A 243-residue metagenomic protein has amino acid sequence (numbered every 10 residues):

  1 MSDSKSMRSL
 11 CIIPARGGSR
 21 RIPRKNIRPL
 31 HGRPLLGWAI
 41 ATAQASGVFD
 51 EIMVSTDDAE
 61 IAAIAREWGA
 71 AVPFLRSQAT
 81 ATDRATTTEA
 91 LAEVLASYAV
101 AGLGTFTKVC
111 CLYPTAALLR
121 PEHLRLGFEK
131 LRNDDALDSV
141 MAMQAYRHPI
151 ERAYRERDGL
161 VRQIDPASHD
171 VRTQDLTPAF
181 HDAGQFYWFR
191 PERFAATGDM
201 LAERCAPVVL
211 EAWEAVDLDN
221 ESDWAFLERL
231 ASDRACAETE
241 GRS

Functional and structural regions predicted by a protein language model:
K5-S55: N-terminal glycine-rich phosphate-binding loop and ensuing alpha1 helix
V48, W68-A70, R157: Short, structured coil segments at secondary-structure junctions
V48-M53, D138, W213-E214: Short active-site oxyanion
F49, G104-F106, D134-L137: Short, high-confidence coil segments that cap the C-terminus of an alpha-helix and link into the following beta-strand
E60-K108, L119, R125-L126: Short phosphate-binding loop-to-helix
T87-E89, A117-R204, V209-E211: Conserved core of the sugar-phosphate nucleotidyltransferase
V208-V209, E214-S243: Hydrophobic helical membrane-anchoring modules
